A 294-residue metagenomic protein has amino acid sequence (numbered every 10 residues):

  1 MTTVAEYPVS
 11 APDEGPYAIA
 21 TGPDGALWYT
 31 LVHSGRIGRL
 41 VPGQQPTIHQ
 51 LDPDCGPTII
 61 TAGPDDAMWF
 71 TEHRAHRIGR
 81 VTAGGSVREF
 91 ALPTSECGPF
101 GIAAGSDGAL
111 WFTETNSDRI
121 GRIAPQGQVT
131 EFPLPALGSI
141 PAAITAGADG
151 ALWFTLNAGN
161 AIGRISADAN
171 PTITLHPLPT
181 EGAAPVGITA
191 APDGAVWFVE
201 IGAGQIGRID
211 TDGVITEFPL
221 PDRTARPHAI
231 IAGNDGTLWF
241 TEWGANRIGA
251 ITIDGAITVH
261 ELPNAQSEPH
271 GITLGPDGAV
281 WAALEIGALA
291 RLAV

Functional and structural regions predicted by a protein language model:
M1-P12: A short helix->beta-strand "capping" segment at the edge of beta-propeller domains
A11-D24, P53-D65, T94-D107, A136-D149 (+4 more regions): Beta-rich, blade/repeat-based domains predominating in secreted/periplasmic proteins but also intracellular
L27-H33, M68-R74, L110-N116, L152-A158 (+3 more regions): Conserved beta-strand positions in repeat-built beta-propeller and related beta-rich domains
R36-G38, H76-G79, D118-G121, A161-R164 (+3 more regions): A short loop-to-beta-strand structural motif that recurs across blades of beta-propeller domains
L40-Q44, V81-G85, I123-G127, S166-N170 (+3 more regions): Short loop/turn segments that connect beta-strands within beta-propeller blades
W111-H176, A183-A184, I188: Solenoidal tandem-repeat scaffolds enriched in leucines and small polar residues
N157-D235: Eukaryotic tandem repeat interaction scaffolds
